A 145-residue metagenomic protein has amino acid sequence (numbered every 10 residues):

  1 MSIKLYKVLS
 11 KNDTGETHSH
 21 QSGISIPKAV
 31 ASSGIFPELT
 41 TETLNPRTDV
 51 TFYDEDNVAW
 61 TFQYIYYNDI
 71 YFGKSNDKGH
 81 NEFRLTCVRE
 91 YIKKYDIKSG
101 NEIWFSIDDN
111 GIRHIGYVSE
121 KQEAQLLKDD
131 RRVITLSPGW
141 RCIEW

Functional and structural regions predicted by a protein language model:
M1-W145: Acidic, low-complexity intrinsically disordered regions
